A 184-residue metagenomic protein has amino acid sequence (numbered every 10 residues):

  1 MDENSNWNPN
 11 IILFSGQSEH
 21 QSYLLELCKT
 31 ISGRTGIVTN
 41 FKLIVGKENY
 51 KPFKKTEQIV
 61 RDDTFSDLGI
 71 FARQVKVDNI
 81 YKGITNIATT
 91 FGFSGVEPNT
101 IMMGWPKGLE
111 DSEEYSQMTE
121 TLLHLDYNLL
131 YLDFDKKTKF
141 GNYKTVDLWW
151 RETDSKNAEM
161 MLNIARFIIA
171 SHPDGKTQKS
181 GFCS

Functional and structural regions predicted by a protein language model:
M1-S184: Membrane-embedded alpha-helical bundles that form conduits across membranes
